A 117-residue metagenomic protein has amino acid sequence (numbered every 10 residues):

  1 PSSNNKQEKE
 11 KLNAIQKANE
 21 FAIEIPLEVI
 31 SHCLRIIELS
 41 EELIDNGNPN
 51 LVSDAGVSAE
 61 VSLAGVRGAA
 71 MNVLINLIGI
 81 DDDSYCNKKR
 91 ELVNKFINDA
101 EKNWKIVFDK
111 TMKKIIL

Functional and structural regions predicted by a protein language model:
P1, E38-E41: Membrane-helix exit/interface motif
P1-L27: Long, amphipathic alpha-helical stalk/connector segments used for oligomerization, subunit docking, or mechanical
I25, V29, L51-D54: Secondary-structure capping and boundary motifs in well-ordered enzyme cores
E28-E38: Long, amphipathic alpha-helical coiled-coil segments characteristic of histidine-phosphotransfer scaffolds
I36, L51-T111, L117: Preference for long, well-ordered alpha-helical segments
E42, K113: Conserved helix-loop functional segments at active or binding sites
L43-L51: Hydrophobic alpha-helical bundle architecture
